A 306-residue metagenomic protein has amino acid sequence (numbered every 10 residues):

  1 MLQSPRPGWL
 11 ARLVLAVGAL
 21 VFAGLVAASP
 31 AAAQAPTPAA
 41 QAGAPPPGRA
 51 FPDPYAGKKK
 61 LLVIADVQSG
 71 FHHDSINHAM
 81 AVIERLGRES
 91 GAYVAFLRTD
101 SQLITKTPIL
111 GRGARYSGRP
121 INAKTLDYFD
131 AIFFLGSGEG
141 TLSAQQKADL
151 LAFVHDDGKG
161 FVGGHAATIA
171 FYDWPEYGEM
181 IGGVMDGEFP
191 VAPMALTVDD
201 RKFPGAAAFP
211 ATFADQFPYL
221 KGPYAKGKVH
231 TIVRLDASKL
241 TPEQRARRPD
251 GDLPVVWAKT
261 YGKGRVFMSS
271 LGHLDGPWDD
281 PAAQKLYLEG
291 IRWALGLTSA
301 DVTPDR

Functional and structural regions predicted by a protein language model:
M1-A11: N-terminal secretory signal peptides that target proteins for export/translocation
R12-A27: Bacterial N-terminal signal peptides
G24-T37: Signal peptide processing junction and immediate N-terminal pro/mature segment of secreted/exported proteins
A35-K58, N77, V82-S90, T99 (+3 more regions): Extracellular ligand-binding/catalytic regions of CAZymes and related secreted enzymes and adhesion modules
A42-R49, S117, G183, G187-G262: Catalytic beta-strand/loop cores that center a nucleophilic Ser/Cys/Thr and support acyl-enzyme chemistry
G43-A44, T99-T125: Glycine-rich, highly charged phosphate/nucleotide-binding loops
L61-D66, K124-W174, K263: Short alpha-beta junction capping motif
V67-D74, S137-G140, G276-P277: Second-shell loop/turn segments in exported
